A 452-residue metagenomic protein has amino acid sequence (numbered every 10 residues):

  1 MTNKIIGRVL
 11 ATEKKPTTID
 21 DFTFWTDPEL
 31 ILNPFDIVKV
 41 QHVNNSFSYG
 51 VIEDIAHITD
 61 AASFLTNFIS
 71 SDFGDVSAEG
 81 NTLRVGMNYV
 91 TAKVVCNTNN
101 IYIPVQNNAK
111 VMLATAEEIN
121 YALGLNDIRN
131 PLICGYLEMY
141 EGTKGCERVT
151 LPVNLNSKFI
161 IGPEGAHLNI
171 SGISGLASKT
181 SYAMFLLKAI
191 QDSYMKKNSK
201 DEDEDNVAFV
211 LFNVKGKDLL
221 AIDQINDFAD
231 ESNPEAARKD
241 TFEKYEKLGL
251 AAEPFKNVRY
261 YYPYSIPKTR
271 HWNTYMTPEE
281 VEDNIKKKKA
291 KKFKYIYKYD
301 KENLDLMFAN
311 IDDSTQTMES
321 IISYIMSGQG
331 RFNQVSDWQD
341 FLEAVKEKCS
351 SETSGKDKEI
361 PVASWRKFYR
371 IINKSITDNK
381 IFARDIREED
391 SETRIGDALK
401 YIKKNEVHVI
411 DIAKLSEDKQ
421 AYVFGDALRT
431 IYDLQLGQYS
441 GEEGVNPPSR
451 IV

Functional and structural regions predicted by a protein language model:
M1-I173, K196, D201-D205, N446-S449: Basic- and hydrophobic-enriched, low-structure N-terminal and domain-boundary segments that flank ATP-binding catalytic
T23, V40, S174-S178, V207 (+1 more regions): Conserved aromatic-histidine-acidic binding/catalytic patches
N33, S181-L186, Y422-T430: Short amphipathic alpha-helical face segments that pack within enzyme cores and frequently flank/anchor catalytic
N33-I37, F73-A78, A189-N198, E243-K247 (+3 more regions): Short alpha-helical segments and helix-capping/turn motifs at coil-helix boundaries
G50-V51, L220-I225, Y439: Short, solvent-exposed loop/turn and secondary-structure capping segments
G145-P254, R259: Glycine-rich phosphate-binding loop of nucleotide-binding enzymes
M195, D201-E204, L211-F212, G216-L220 (+1 more regions): P-loop NTPase motor domains
